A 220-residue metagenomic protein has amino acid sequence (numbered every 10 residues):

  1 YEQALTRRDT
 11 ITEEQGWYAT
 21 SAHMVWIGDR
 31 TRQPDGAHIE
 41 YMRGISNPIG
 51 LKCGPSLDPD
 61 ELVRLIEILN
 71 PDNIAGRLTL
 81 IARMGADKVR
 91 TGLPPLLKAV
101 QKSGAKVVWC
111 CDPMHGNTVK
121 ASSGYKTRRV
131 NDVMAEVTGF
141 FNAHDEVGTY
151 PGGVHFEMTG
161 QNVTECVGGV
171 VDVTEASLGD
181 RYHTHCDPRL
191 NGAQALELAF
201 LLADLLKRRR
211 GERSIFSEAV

Functional and structural regions predicted by a protein language model:
Y1-G85, Y125-R128, E136-V137, G153-E157 (+2 more regions): Active-site-facing alpha/beta catalytic cores
A82-V108, P113-Q161: Extended C-terminal subregions enriched in glycine
K102, S217-V220: Polar low-complexity intrinsically disordered regions
T164: Glycine/Thr-rich phosphate-binding loops of Rossmann-like dinucleotide-binding domains
